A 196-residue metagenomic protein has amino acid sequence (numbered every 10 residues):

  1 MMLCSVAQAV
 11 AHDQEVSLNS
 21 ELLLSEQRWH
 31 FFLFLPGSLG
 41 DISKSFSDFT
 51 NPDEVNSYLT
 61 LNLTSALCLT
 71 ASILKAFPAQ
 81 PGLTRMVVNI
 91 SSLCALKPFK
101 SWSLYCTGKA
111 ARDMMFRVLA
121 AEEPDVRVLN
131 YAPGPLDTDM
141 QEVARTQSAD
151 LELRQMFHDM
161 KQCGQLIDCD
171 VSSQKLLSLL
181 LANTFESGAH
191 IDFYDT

Functional and structural regions predicted by a protein language model:
M2, C68, A111, M140 (+2 more regions): Charged catalytic carboxylate motif
L3-V10, N19-R28, G37-N56, K75 (+1 more regions): Conserved mid-core segment of classical short-chain dehydrogenase/reductases
A11-Q27, A76-G82, A120, N183-F185: Alpha-helix termini
F32-F34: Conserved hydrophobic beta-strands of the Rossmann-like cofactor-binding core in SDR/related NAD(P)H-dependent
S38-L39, D48-Y58, L67-C68, L74 (+3 more regions): Catalytic loop of short-chain dehydrogenase/reductase
N130-P133, T138, Q147-T196: C-terminal helical subdomain
